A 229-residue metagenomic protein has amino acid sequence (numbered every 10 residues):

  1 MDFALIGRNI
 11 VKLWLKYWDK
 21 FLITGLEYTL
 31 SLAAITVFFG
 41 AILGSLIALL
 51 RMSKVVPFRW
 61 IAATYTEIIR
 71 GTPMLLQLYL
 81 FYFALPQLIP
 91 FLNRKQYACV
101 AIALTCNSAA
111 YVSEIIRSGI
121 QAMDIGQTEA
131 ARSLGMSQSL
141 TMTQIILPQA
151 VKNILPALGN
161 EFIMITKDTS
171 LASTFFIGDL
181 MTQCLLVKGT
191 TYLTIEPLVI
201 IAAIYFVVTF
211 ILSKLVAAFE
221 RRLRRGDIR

Functional and structural regions predicted by a protein language model:
M1-R229: Transmembrane alpha-helices and adjacent helix-loop boundaries
